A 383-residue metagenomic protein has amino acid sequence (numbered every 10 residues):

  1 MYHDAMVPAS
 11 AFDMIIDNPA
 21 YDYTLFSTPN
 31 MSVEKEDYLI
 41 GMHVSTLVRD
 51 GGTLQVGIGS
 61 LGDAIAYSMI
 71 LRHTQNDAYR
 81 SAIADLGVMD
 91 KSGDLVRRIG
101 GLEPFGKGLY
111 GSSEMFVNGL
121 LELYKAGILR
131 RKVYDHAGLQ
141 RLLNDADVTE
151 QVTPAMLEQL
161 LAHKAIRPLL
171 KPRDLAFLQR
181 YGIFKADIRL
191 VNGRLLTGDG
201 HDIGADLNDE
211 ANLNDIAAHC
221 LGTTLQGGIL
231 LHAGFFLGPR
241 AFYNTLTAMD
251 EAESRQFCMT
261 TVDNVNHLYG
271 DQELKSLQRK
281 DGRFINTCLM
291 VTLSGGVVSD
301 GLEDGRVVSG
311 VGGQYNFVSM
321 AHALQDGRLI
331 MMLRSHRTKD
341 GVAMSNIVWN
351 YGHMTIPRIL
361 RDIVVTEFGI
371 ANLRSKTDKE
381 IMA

Functional and structural regions predicted by a protein language model:
M1-S276, K280, I285-V297, E303-V311 (+1 more regions): Metallocofactor- and cofactor-centric catalytic cores in central/energy metabolism, strongly enriched
Y315: Conserved catalytic block of serine-dependent lipid acyl chemistry
